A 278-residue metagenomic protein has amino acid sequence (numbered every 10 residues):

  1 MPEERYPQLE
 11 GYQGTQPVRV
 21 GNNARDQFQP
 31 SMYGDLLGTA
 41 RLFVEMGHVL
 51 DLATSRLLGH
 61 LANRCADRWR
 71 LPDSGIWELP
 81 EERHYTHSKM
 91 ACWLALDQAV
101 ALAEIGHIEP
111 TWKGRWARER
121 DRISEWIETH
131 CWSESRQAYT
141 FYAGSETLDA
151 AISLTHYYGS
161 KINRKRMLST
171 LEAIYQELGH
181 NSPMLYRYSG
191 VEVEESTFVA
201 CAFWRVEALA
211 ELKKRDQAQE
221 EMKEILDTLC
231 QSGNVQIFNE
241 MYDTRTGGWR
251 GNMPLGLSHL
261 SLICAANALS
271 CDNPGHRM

Functional and structural regions predicted by a protein language model:
M1-Q27, H60-P72, R120-V199, E220-R277: Extended glycan-interaction surfaces of carbohydrate-active proteins
P7-T54: Substrate-binding cleft of carbohydrate-active enzyme catalytic domains
P30, D51-G114: Aromatic-lined, polymer-binding surfaces characteristic of secreted/periplasmic polysaccharide-degrading enzymes
D35-G75, L209, K214-T228: Well-ordered, non-transmembrane segments within structured domains
D35-L50, A91-I108, S153-N163, F203-R215 (+2 more regions): Well-ordered alpha-helical scaffold segments within catalytic/enzyme domains
V49, A53, P80-H87, H107-R118 (+5 more regions): A structural signal for alpha-helical segments
L79-R83, H87-L102, F198, W204-S232: C-terminal extensions
